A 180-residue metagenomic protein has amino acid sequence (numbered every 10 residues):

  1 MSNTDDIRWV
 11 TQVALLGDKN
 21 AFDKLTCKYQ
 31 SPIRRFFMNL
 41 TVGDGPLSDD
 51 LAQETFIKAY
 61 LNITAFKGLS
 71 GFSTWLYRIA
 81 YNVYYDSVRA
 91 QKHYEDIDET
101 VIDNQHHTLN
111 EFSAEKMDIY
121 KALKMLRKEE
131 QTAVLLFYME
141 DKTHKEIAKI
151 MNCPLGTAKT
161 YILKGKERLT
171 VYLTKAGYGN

Functional and structural regions predicted by a protein language model:
S2-N3, G43, K149-N152, K166-N180: C-terminal edge and immediately downstream basic/flexible tail or linker adjoining helix-turn-helix-like DNA-binding
N3-I7, D86, K92-I119, T143: Internal acidic/polar
L15, V42-G43, E54-G71, Q91: Sigma70-family region 2
L15-K24, R34-E54, L155, Y178-N180: Short, charged helix-capping/linker segments at alpha-helix termini
T26-G45, N62, L123, R168 (+1 more regions): Amphipathic, Lys/Arg- and hydrophobic-enriched alpha-helical face
D50-I57, S70-N82: Structural recognition of an alpha-helix C-terminal capping motif at a helix-to-coil junction
A65-G68, R78-D98, K164: Arg/Lys-rich amphipathic alpha helix in sigma70-family domain 2
A133-F137: A short pre-motif secondary-structure segment
